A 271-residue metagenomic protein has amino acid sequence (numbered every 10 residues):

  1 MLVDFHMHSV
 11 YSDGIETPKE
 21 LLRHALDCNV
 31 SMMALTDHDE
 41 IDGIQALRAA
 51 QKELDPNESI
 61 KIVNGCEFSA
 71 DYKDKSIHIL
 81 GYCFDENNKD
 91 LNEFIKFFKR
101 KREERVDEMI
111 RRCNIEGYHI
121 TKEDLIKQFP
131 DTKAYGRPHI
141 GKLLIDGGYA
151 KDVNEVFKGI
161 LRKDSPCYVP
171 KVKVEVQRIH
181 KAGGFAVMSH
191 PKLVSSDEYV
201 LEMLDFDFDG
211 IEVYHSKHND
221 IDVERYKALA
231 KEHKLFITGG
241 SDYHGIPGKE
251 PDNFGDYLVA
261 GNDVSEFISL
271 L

Functional and structural regions predicted by a protein language model:
M1-K75, E155, R162-D164, V174-S189 (+2 more regions): An N-terminally biased module of ancient metal coordination in phosphate/nucleic-acid-related enzymes
F5, S9, C28-S31, E93 (+4 more regions): Generic preference for well-ordered secondary structure
A50-Y199, G261-I268: Extended substrate/RNA-proximal surfaces in nucleic-acid metabolism proteins
F208, K249-L271: His/Asp/Glu-enriched, well-ordered alpha-helical/loop segment that forms or immediately abuts the divalent-metal
